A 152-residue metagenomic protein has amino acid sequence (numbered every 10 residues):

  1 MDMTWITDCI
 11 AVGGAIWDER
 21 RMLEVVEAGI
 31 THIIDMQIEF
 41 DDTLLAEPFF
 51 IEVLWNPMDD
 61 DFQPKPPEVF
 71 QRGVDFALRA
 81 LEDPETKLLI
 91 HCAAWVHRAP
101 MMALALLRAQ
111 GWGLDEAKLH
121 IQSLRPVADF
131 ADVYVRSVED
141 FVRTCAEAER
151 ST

Functional and structural regions predicted by a protein language model:
D2-K87, R108-D140, A146: Cysteine-based protein phosphatase catalytic domain of the PTP/DSP
E85-L104: A phosphate-binding catalytic loop at a beta-strand-loop-alpha-helix junction that coordinates phosphoryl groups
E147-T152: Long, compositionally biased
